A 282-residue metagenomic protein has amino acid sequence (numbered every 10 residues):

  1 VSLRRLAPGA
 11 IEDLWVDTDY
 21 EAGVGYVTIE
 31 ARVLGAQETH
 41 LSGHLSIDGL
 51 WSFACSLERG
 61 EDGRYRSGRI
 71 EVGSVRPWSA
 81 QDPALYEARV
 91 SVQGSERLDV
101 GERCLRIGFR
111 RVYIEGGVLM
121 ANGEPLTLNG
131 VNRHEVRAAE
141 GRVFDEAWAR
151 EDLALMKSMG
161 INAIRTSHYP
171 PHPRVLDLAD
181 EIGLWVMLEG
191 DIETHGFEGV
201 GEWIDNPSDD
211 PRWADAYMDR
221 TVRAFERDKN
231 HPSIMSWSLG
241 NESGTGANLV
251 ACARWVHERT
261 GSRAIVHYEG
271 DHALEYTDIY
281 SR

Functional and structural regions predicted by a protein language model:
V1-W185, R220, M235-S236, C252-E258: Secreted/periplasmic carbohydrate-active enzymes, especially glycoside hydrolases
A154, A163-R282: Substrate-binding/catalytic cleft of secreted carbohydrate-active enzymes, primarily glycoside hydrolases
